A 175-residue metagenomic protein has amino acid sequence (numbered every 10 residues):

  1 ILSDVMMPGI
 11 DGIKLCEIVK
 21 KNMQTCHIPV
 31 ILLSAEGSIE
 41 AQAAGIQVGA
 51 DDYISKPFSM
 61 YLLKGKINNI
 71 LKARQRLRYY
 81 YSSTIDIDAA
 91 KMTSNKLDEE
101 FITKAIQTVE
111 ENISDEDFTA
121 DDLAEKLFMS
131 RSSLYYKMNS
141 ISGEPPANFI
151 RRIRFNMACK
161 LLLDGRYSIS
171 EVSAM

Functional and structural regions predicted by a protein language model:
I1-L2: Active-site beta3 strand of CheY-like receiver
M7, G45: Receiver (REC) domain active-site loop signature in two-component systems and cognate sites in sensor histidine kinases
P8, I54-K56: A Lys-centered signature of the CheY-like receiver
F58-I67, L71, Y79: C-terminal output helix
S140-M175: Terminal helix-turn-helix DNA-binding modules in bacterial transcription factors
